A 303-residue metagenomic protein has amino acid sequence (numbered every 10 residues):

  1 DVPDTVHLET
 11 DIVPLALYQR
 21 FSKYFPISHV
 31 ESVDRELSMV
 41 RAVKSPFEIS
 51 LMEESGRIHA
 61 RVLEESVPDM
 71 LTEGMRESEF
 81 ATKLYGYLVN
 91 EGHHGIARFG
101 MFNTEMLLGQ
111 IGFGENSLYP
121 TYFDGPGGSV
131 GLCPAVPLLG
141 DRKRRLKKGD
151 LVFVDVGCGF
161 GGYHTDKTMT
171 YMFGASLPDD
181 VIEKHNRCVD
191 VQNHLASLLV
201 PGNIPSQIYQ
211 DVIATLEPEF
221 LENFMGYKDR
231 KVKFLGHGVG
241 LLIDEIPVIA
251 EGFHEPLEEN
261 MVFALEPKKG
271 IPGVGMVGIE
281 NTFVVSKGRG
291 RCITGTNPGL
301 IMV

Functional and structural regions predicted by a protein language model:
D1-V303: Active-site neighborhoods and metal-handling regions in enzymes and metal-associated proteins
